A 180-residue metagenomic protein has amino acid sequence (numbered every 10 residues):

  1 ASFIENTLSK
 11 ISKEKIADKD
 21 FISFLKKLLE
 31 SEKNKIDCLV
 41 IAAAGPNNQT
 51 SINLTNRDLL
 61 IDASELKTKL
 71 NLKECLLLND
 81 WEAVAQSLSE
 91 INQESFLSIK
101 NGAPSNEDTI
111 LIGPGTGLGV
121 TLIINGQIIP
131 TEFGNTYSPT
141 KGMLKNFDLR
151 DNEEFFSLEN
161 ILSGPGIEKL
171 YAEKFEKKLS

Functional and structural regions predicted by a protein language model:
A1-K27, I128-K141: Short glycine-rich, Thr/Ser-proximal phosphate-binding strand/loop in the N-terminal lobe of ATP-dependent enzymes
S2, L88-S89, T121-N125: A short secondary-structure junction signal
S2-T7, K27, S31, K67-E74 (+4 more regions): Short acidic/glycine-rich loops and adjacent helix/strand connectors that line catalytic pockets where negatively
L25-V40, E176-K177: Phosphate/pyrophosphate-binding loops at sites that engage ATP/ADP/AMP, CoA/4′-phosphopantetheine, polyphosphate
K33-L77, Q86-S95: Short beta-strand-loop/turn "lid" adjacent to the catalytic site in phosphate-handling enzymes
E82, S95-I99: Glycine/small-residue-rich loop that forms an oxyanion/phosphate-binding "nest" at active or ligand-binding sites
N101-S180: Glycine/GP-enriched mid-protein hinge/lid loop-to-helix segment characteristic of carbohydrate kinases
